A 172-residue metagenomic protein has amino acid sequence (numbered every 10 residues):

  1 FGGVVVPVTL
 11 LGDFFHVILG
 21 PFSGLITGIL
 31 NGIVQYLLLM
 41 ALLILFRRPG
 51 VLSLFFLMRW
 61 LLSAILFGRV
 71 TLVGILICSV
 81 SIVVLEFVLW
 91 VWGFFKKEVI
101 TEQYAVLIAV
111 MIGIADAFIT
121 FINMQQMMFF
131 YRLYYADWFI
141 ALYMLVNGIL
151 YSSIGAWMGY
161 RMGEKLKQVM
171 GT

Functional and structural regions predicted by a protein language model:
F1-L45: Hydrophobic transmembrane alpha-helices
F1-T9, L57-G68, M111-I122: Aromatic-anchored segments of alpha-helical transmembrane domains
T9-D13, V17-I18, W60-L89, M124: Interfacial aromatic-anchored transmembrane helix boundaries in multi-pass membrane proteins
V17-G24, E98-T172: Membrane-embedded alpha-helical hairpins and interfacial helices in multi-pass inner-membrane proteins
I33, P49-L57, I75-S79, E102-V110 (+1 more regions): Hydrophobic alpha-helical transmembrane segments
Q35-M40, F55-S63, V84-L85: Hydrophobic, membrane-inserted alpha-helices
A41-L54, W92-V99: Membrane-helix interface "capping/anchor" motifs
L43, S81-W90, A156, Y160: Hydrophobic transmembrane alpha-helices
